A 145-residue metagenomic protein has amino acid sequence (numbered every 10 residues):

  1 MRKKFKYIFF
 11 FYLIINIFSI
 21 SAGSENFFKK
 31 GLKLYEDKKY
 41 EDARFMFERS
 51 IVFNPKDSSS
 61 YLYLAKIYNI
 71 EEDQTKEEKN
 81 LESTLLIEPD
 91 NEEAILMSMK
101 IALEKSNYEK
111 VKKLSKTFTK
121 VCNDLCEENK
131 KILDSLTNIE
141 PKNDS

Functional and structural regions predicted by a protein language model:
E36-D37, I70-E71, E104, N138-K142: Register position in tetratricopeptide repeats
R49-S50, S83-T84, T117-F118: Canonical positions in the second alpha-helix
F53, I87, K120-D124: Structural marker of alpha-solenoid helical repeat scaffolds
D57, N91, L125-C126: Residue-level recognition of tetratricopeptide repeat
Y63, M97-S98, K131-S135: Canonical tetratricopeptide repeat
K112-S145: Terminal, low-structured helical/coil segments at or just beyond the last alpha-helical repeat
